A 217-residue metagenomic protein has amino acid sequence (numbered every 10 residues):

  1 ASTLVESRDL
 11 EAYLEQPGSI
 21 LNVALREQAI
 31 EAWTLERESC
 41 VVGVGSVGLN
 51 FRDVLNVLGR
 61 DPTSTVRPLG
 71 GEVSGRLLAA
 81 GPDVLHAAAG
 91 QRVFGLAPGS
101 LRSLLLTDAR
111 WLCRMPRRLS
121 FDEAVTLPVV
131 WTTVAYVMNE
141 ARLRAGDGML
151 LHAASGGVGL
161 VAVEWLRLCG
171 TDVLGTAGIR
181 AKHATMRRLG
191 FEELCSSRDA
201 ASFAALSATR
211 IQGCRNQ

Functional and structural regions predicted by a protein language model:
S2-S74, L96-S100, D108: N-terminal glycine-rich beta->alpha transition that marks the start or flank of a dinucleotide-binding site
T34, V66, D83-H86, R142: Residue-level "contact hotspot" at macromolecular interaction interfaces
S74-P98, P116, G170: A glycine-/small-residue-rich N-terminal strand-loop-strand element that serves as the cofactor-binding glycine loop
A88, R117-F121, R142-G148, Q212-C214: Short helix-loop-beta connector
D122-T126: C-terminal boundary of histidine-terminating zinc-finger modules
P128-A200: Mid-domain Rossmann-like dinucleotide-binding core that forms the NAD(H)/NADP(H) cofactor-binding site
A200-R215: Short amphipathic alpha-helix with an adjacent loop that forms part of the alpha/beta core around
